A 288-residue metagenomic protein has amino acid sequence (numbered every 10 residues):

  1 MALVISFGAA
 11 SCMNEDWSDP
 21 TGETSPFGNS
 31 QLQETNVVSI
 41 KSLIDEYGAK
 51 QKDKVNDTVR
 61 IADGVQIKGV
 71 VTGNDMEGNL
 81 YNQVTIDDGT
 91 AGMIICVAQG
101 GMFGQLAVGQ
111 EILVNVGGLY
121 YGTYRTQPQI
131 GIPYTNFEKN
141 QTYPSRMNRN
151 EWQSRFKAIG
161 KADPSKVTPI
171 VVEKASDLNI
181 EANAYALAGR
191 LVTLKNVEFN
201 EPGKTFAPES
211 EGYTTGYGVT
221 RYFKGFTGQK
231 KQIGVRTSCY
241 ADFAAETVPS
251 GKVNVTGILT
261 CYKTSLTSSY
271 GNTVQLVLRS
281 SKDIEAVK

Functional and structural regions predicted by a protein language model:
M1-S6: Sec-dependent N-terminal signal peptides
F7-S11: C-terminal motif of bacterial Sec signal peptides marking the signal peptidase cleavage site
M13-Y81, T85-E111, N115-K288: OB-fold nucleic-acid-binding modules
